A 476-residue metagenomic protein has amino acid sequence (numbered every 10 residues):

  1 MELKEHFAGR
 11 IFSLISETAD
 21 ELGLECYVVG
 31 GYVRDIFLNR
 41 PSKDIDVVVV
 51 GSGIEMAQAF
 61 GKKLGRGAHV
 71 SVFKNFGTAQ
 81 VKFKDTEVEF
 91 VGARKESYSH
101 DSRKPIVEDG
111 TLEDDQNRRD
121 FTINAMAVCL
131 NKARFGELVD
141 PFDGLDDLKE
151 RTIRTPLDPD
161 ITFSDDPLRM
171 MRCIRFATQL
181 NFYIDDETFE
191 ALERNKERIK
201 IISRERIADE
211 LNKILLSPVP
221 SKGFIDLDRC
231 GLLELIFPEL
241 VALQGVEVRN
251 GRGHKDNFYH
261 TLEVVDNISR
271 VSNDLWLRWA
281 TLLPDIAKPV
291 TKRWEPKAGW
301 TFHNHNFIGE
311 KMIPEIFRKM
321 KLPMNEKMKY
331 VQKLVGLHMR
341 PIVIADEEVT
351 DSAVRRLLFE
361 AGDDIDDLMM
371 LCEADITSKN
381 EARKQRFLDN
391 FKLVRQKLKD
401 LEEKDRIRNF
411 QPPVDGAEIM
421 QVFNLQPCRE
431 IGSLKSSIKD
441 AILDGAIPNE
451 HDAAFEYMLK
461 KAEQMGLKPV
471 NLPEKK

Functional and structural regions predicted by a protein language model:
M1-K476: Catalytic cores of the polymerase beta-like nucleotidyltransferase superfamily and closely associated nucleotide
